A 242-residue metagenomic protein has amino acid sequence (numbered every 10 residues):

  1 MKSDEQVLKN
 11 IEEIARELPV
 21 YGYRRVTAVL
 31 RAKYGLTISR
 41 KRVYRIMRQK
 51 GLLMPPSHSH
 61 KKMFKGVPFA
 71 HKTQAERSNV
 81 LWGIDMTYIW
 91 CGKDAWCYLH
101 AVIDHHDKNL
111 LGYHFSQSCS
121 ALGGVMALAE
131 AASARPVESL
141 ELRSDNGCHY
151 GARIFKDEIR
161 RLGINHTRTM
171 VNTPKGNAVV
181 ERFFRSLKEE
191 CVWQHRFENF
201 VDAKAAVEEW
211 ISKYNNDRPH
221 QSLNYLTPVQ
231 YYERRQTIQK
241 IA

Functional and structural regions predicted by a protein language model:
M1-V80, T173-P174, V229-I238: Basic, flexible linker segments flanking DNA-binding modules in nucleic acid-interacting mobile-element proteins
I11, V26, V43, D85 (+11 more regions): Mobile genetic element proteins and their domesticated derivatives, centered on retroelements and DNA transposons
S57, L142-N146, R161-V179, H195-E198: RNase H-like polynucleotidyl transferase catalytic core
K62, D104-H105, S116-S120: A short acidic/small-residue loop/turn micro-motif
N79-I89: Two-metal-ion RNase H-like nuclease active-site motif
C91, A95, Y113-V137: Active-site beta-loop-alpha junctions of metal-dependent nucleic acid enzymes, especially the RNase H-like/DDE
V137-A152, M170-P174, L226-V229: Acidic/histidine-rich, metal-coordinating catalytic segments
R160-I164, S186-A242: C-terminal domain-tail junction helix/linker
